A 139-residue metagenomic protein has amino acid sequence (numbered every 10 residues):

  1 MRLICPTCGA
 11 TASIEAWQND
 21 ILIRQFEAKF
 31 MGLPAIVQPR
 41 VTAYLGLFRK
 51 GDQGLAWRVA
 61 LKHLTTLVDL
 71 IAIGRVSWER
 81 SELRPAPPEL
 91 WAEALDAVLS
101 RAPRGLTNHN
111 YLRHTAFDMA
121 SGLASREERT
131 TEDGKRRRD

Functional and structural regions predicted by a protein language model:
R2: Residues immediately within or flanking Cys/His clusters that coordinate Zn2+ in small zinc-binding modules
C5-C8: Short cysteine-rich clusters marking metal-coordination/redox-active sites
T11-S13: Cys/His-rich microdomains that often coordinate metals
E15-A16, L22-I23, K135, D139: Eukaryotic Cys/His-coordinated zinc-binding finger proteins and their flanking intrinsically disordered Ser/Pro-rich
D20-A86, L90: Long, charge-rich boundary regions
I73-D139: Short, cationic/aromatic linear interface patches that serve as DNA/RNA-contacting surfaces or protein-partner docking
